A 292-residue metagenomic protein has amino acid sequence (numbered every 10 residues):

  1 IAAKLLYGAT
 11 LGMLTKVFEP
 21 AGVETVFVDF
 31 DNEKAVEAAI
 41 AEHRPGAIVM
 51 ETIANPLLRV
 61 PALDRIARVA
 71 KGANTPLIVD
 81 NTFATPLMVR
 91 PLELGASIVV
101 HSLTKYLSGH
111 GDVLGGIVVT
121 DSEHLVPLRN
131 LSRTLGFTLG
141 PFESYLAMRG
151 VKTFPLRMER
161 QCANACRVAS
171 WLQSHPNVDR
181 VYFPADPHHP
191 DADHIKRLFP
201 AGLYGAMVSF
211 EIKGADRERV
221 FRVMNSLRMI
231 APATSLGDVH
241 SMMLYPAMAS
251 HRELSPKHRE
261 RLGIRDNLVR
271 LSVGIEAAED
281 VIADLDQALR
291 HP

Functional and structural regions predicted by a protein language model:
I1-N177, Y182: Conserved PLP-enzyme active-site core in the AAT-like
T15, G214-A215, S241-P292: PLP-dependent enzyme catalytic core of the Aspartate aminotransferase-like
K16-E19, T134, N225-M229, D286-R290: Short, solvent-exposed amphipathic alpha-helical segments in soluble enzyme and RNA/protein-processing domains
T75, L114-G115, L156, D179 (+4 more regions): Structural beta-strand/beta-sheet cores of well-ordered domains, especially the beta-sheet scaffolds that support
G109, P141-E143, F199-L203, R261-D266: Short, flexible turn/loop "capping" segments at secondary-structure junctions
L128, R219-V223, V281-L285: Hydrophobic side chains in well-ordered alpha-helices
A147-L156, G205-G214, R270-G274: Short, well-ordered beta-strand elements within core beta-sheets of diverse protein domains
C166-H240, L254-E260: Conserved small-domain helix->loop->beta segment predominantly found in fold-type I
